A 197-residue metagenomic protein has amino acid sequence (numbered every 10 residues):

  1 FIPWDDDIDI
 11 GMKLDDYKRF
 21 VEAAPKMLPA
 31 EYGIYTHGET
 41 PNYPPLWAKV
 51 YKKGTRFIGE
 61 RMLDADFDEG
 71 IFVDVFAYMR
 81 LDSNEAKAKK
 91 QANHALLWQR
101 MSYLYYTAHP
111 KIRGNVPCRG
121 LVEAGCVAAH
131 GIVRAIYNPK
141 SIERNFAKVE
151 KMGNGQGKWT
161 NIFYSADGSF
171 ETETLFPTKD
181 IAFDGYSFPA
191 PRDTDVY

Functional and structural regions predicted by a protein language model:
F1-I8, M12-K18, E173: Active-site nucleotide-donor binding segment shared across nucleotidyl transfer reactions
A24-S83, S102-Y197: Conserved catalytic core of two-metal-ion nucleotidyltransferases
E85-K90: A short secondary-structure junction signal
A92-L96: Short, His- and charge-rich active-site/binding loops that engage polyanionic ligands
